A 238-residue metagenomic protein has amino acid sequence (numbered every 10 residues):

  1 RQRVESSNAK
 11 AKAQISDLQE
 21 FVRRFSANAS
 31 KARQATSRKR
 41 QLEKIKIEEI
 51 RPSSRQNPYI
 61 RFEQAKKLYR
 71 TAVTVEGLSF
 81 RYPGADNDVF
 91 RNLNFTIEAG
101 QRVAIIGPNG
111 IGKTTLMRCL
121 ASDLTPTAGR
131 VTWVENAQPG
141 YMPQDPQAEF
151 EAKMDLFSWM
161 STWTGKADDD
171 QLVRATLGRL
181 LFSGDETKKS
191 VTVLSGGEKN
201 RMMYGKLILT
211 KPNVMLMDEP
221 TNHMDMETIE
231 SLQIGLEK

Functional and structural regions predicted by a protein language model:
R1-S6, R61-K238: ABC ATP-binding cassette signature C-motif
R1-Y59, E63, T127-A128, W163-L172: Extended, highly charged alpha-helical segments
